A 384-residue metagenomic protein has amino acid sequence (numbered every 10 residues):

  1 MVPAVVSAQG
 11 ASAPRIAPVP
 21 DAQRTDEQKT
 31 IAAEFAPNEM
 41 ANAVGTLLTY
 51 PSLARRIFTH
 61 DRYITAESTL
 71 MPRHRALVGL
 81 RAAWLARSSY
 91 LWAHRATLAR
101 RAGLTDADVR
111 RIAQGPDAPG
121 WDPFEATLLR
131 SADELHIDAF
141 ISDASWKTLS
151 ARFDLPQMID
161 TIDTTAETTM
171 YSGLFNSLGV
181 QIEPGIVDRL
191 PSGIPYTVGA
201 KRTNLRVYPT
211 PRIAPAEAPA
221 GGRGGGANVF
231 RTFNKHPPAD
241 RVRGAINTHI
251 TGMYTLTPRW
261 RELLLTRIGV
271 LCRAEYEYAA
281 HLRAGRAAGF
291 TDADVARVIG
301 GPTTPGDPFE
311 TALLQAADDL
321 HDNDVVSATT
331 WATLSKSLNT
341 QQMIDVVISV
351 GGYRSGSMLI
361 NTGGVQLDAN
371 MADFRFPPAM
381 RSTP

Functional and structural regions predicted by a protein language model:
S7-P384: Hydrophobic alpha-helical segments
